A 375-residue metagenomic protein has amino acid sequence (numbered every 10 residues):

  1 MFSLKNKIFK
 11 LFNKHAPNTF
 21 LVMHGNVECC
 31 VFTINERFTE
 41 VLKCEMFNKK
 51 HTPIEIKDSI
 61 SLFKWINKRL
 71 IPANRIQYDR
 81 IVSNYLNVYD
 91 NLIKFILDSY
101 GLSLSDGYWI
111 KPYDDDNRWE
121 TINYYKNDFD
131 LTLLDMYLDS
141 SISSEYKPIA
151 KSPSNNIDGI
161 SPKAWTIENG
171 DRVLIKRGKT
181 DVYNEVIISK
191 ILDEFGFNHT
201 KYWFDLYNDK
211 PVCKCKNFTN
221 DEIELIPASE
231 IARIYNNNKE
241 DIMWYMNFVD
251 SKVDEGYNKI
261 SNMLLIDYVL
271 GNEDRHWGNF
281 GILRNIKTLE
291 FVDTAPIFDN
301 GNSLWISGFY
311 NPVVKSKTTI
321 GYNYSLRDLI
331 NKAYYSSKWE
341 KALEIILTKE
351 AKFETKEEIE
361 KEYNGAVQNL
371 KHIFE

Functional and structural regions predicted by a protein language model:
M1-L265, V269, L283-E375: Phosphate/dinucleotide-binding and metal-coordinating scaffold of catalytic cores in nucleotide-dependent enzymes
N272-E273: Glycine-rich phosphate-binding P-loop
H276, G281-L283: Conserved protein-kinase catalytic-loop segment immediately C-terminal to the catalytic Asp of the HRD motif
